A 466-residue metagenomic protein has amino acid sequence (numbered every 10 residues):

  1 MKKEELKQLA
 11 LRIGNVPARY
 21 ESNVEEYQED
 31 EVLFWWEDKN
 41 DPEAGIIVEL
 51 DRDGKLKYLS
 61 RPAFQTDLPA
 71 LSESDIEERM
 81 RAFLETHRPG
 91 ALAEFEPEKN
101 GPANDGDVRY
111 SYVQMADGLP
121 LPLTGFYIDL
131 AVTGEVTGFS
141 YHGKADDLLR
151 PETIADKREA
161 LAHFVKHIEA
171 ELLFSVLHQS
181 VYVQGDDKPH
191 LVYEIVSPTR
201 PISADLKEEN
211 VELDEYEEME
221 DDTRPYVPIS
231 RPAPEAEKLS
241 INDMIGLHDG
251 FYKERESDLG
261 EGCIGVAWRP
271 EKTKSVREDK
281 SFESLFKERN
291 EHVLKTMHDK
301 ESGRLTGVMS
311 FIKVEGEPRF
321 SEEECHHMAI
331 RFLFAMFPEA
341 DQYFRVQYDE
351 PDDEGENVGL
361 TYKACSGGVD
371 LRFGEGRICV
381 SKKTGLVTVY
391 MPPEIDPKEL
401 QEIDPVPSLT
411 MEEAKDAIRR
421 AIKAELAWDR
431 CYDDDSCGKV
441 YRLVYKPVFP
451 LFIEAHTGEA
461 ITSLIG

Functional and structural regions predicted by a protein language model:
M1-G466: Long, terminal "pre-/pro-" and other extracytoplasmic accessory regions that lie outside the mature folded/catalytic
